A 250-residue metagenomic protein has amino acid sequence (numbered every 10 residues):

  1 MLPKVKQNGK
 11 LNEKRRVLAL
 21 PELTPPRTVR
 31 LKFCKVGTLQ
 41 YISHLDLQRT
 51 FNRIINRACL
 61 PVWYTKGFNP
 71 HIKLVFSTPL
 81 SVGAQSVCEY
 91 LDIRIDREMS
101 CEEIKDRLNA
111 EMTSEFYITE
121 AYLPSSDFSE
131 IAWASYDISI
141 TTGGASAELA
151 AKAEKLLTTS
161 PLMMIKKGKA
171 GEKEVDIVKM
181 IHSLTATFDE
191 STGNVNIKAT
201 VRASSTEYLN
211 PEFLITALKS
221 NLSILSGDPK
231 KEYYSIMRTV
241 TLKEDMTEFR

Functional and structural regions predicted by a protein language model:
M1-G9, R15-L18, L23-P26, T159-R250: Core RNA-modification/binding signature centered on pseudouridine synthases
N12-K14, P26-R27, K32-C34, T38 (+1 more regions): Extended, well-folded interaction surfaces typified by the phenylalanyl-tRNA synthetase beta subunit core
T38, W63-I93, S125: Short, charge-patterned binding micro-sites
T38-Q40, L45-Q48, N52-K66, E98: Short Lys/Arg-rich amphipathic alpha-helical segments
V87-D137: Ordered, amphipathic secondary-structure segments that act as subunit-interaction surfaces in large macromolecular
D96-C101, G143-S146, S204: Helix N-cap motif at beta-to-alpha junctions
C101-M112, E148-T159, F213-I215: Short amphipathic alpha-helices in soluble, non-transmembrane regions that often serve as interface/regulatory elements
S139-K173: A contiguous pocket-lining binding segment that forms or flanks enzyme active sites
